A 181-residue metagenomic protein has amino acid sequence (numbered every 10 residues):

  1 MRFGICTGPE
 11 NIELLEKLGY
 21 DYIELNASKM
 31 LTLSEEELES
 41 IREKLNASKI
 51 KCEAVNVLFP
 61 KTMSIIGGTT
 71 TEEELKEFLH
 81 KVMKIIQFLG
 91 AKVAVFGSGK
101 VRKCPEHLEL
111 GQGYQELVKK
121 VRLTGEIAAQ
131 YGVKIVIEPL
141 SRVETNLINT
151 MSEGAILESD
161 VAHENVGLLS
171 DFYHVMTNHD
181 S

Functional and structural regions predicted by a protein language model:
M1-A91, R122, H163, H179: N-terminal pre-domain/capping segments
E13-K17, Y22, S28, V55 (+1 more regions): Acidic/histidine-rich catalytic cores of soluble enzymes
K29-M30, T70-T71, Q112-G113, R142-N146: A generic structural signal for short
F59-K61, V95-V101, K134: Short, basic/glycine-rich phosphate-binding loops at helix/coil junctions that contact nucleotide phosphates
K61-G67, R102-H107, V143-E144, T177-N178: A short acidic, helix-capping loop that chelates divalent metal ions and anchors anionic groups
F78, M83, E106-K119, N146-D160: Short, electropositive alpha-helical surface patch
I86-H107: Hydrophobic alpha-helical segments and helix pairs
